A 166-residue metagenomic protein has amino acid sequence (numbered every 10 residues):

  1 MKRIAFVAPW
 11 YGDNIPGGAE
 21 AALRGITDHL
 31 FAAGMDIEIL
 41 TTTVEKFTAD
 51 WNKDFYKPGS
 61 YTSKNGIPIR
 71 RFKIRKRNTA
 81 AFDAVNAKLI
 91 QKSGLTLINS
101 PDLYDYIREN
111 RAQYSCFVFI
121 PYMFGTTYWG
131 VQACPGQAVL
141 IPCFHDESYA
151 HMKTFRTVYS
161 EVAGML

Functional and structural regions predicted by a protein language model:
M1-P68: N-terminal subdomain of nucleotide-sugar transferases
R3, S115-V118, G164: Structural motif
Y11-G12, V44-E45, I74-R77, Y122-T126 (+1 more regions): Short, solvent-exposed loop/turn segments at secondary-structure junctions
T42-E109: A conserved catalytic-core segment of Leloir-type glycosyltransferases
K92-L97, F117, I141-E147: Short, flexible loop segments at the rims of nucleotide/cofactor-binding pockets, characterized by
S100, F119-F124: Short His-centered aromatic/hydrophobic patch
R108, T126-T127, Q132-C134, C143-L166: Membrane-proximal helix-turn-helix segments that form the acceptor-binding/catalytic region of lipid-linked
